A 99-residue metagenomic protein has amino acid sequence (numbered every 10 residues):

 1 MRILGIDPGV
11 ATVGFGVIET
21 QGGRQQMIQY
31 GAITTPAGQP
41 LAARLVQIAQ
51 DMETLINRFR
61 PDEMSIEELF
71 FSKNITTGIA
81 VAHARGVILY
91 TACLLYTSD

Functional and structural regions predicted by a protein language model:
I3, A11-A43: Short glycine-rich, Thr/Ser-proximal phosphate-binding strand/loop in the N-terminal lobe of ATP-dependent enzymes
I6: Conserved beta-strand/loop positions that form the S-adenosyl-L-methionine
R44-T54: Glycine-rich, highly charged phosphate/nucleotide-binding loops
I56, R60-L69: Proline-aspartate-enriched helix->loop->beta-strand connector
I56, T91-A92: A generic structural signal for well-ordered alpha-helical segments
S72-I75: Short, solvent-exposed loop/turn segments at secondary-structure junctions
G78-V87: Charged helix-capping and loop-helix junction motifs
Y96-D99: Conserved small/polar residues in nucleotide/adenosyl-binding loops
